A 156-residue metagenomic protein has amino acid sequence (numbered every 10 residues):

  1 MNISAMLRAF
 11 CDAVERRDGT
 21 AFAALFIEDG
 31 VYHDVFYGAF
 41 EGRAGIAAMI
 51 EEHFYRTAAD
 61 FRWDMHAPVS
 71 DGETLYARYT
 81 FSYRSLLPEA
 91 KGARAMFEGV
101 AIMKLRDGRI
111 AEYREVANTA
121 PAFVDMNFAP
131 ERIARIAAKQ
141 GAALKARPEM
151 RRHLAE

Functional and structural regions predicted by a protein language model:
M1-E28: Short acidic-aromatic low-complexity motifs
N2, E51-E156: A beta-strand edge to alpha-helix "cap/lid" segment located at domain peripheries
F10, F22-A23, G30, G42 (+5 more regions): Hydrophobic pocket/interface hotspot
R16, G38, T119-A122: A generic signature of intrinsically disordered, low-complexity regions enriched in glycine/proline and charged/polar
G19-A23, I27-G72: A solvent-exposed, acidic/Ser-Thr-rich amphipathic alpha-helical stretch
